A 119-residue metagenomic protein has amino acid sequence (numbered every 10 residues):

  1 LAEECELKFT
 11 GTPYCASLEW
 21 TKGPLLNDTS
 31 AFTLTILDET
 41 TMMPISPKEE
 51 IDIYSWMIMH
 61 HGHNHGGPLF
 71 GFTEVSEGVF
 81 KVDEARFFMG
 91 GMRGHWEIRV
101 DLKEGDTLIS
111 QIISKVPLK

Functional and structural regions predicted by a protein language model:
L1-K119: Contiguous segments within soluble domain cores/interaction surfaces
